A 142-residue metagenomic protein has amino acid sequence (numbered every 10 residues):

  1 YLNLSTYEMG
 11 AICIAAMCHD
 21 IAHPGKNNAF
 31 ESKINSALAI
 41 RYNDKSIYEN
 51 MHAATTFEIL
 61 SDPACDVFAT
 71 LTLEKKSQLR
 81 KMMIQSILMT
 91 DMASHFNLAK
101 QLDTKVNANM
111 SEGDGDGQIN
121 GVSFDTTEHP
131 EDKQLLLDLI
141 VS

Functional and structural regions predicted by a protein language model:
L2-S142: Divalent metal-dependent catalytic cores for phosphoryl transfer on phosphate-bearing substrates
